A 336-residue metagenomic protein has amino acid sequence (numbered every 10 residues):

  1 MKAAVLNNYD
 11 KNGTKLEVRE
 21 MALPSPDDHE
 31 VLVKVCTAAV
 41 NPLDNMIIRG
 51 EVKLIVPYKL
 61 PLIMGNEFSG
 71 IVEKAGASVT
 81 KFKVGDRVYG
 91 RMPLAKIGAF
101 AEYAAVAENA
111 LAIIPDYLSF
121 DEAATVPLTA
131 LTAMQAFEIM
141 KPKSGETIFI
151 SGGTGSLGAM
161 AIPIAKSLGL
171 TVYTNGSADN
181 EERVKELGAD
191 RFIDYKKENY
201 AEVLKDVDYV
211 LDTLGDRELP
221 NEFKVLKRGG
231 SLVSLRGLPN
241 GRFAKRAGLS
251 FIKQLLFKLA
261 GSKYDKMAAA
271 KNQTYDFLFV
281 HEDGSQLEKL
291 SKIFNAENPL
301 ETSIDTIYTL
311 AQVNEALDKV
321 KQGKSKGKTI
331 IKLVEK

Functional and structural regions predicted by a protein language model:
A22-V40, V52-I97: Glycine-rich beta-strand-centered segment in the early N-terminal region that forms part of a ligand/cofactor-binding
P57, R91-G152: NAD(P)H dinucleotide-binding glycine-rich loop of Rossmann-like/cofactor-binding domains, especially the beta1-alpha1
A77-S78, V172-R183, D216-R217, N240-G241: Short glycine/proline-centered loop/turn elements that form peptide/ligand docking sites
V126-K197: Mid-domain Rossmann-like dinucleotide-binding core that forms the NAD(H)/NADP(H) cofactor-binding site
E202-Y209: A short acidic, Gly/Pro-enriched loop at the edge of an enzyme's catalytic core that lines a small-molecule cofactor
R217-P299, L333-K336: Glycine-rich phosphate-binding loop and adjacent beta-alpha segment of Rossmann(oid) nucleotide-cofactor-binding
K292, E297-T306, N314-K336: C-terminal capping/lid region of NAD(P)-dependent oxidoreductase domains
